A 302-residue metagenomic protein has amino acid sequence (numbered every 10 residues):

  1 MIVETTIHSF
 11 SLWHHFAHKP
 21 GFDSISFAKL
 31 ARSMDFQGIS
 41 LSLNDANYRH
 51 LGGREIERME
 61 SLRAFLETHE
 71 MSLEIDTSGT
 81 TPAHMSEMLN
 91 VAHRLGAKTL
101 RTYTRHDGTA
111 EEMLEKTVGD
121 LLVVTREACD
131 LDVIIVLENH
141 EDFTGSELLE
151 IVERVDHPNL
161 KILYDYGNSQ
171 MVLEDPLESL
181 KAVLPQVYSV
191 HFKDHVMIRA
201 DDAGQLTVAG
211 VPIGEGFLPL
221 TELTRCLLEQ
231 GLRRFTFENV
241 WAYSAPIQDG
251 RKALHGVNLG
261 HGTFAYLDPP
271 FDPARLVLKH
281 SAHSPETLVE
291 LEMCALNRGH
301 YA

Functional and structural regions predicted by a protein language model:
M1-G21, M59-D76: Mobile, glycine- and charge-enriched loop segments and immediately flanking short secondary-structure elements within
M1-H18, K29-R32, G145-L160, Q170-A302: Histidine-acidic metal/acid-base catalytic patches
S11-W13, L43-N47, G79-T81, T104-G108 (+4 more regions): Active-site-proximal loop/turn and secondary-structure-junction residues that shape catalytic pockets, frequently
P20-I25, R54-S61, L114-L122, L173-A182 (+1 more regions): Charged helix-capping and loop-helix junction motifs
D23-D45, L95-T99: Catalytic domains of carbohydrate-active enzymes, especially glycoside hydrolases
K29, E57-I162, H300: Active-site acidic/histidine proton-transfer and metal-coordination neighborhood in alpha/beta enzyme cores
Q37-A64, G108-T109: Glycine-rich, proline-tolerant flexible connector loops at the mouths of alpha/beta enzymes
S40, E74, L100-R101, H191 (+1 more regions): Conserved beta-strand positions in the central sheet of alpha/beta enzyme cores
